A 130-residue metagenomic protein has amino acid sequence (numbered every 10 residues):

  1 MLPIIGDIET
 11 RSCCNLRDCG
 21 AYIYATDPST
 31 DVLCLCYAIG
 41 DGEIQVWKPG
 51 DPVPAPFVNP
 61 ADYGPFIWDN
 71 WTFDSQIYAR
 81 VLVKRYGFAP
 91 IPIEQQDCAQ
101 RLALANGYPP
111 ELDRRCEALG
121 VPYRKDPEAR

Functional and structural regions predicted by a protein language model:
M1-L2, D62-G64: Short coil/turn segments at beta-strand junctions that form active-site/ligand-binding loops
M1-T30: Entry/capping segment at the start of metal-dependent catalytic domains with acidic active-site entry clusters
T30-V58, G64-R130: Active-site-proximal helix-loop-helix substrate-binding element of RNase H-like nuclease domains
